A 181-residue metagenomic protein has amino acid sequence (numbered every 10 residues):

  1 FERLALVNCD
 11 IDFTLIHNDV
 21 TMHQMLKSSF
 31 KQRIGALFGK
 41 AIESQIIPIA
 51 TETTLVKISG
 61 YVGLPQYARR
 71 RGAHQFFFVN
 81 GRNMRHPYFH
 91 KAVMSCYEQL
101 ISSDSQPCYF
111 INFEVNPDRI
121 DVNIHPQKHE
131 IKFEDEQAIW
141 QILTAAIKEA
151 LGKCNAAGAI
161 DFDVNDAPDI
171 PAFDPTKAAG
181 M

Functional and structural regions predicted by a protein language model:
E2-M181: N-terminal phosphate-binding caps/lids of nucleotide- and nucleic-acid-binding domains
